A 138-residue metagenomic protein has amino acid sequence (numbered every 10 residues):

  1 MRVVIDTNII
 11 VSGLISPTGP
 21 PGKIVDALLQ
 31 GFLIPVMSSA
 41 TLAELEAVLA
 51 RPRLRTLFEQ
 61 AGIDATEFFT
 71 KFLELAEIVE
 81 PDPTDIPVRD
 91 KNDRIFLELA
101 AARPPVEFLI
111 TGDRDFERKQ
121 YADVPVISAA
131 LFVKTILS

Functional and structural regions predicted by a protein language model:
M1-M37: Short, well-structured N-terminal submotif of metal-dependent ribonuclease cores
N8, T18, S39, G62 (+2 more regions): Alpha-helix N-cap/helix-start capping motif
G13-L14, V48, L57, K119 (+1 more regions): Residues that scaffold the ATP/ADP-binding catalytic core of kinase and kinase-like folds
G19, V36, I63, P87 (+1 more regions): Residues at secondary-structure transition points
A27, L99, R118: Hydrophobic/aromatic ligand-binding patch that stacks against planar heteroaromatic rings of cofactors or nucleotides
A27-P83: PIN-domain endoribonuclease scaffold, especially VapC-family toxins
K71-L109: Active-site neighborhoods of divalent-metal-dependent phosphate/nucleic-acid chemistry enzymes
P104-I110, R114-S138: Acidic, PIN/NYN-like endoribonuclease modules and their adjacent C-terminal/linker elements
